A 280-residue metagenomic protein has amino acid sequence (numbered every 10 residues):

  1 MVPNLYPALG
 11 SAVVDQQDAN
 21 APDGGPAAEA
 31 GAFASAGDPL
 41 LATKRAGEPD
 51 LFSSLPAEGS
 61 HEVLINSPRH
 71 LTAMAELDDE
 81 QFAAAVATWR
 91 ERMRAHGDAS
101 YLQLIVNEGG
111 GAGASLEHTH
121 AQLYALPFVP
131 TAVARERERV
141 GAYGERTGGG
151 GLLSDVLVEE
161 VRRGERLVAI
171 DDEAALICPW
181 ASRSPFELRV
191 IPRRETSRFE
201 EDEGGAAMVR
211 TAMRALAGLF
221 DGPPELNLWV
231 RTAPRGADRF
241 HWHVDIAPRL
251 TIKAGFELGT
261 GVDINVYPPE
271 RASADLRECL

Functional and structural regions predicted by a protein language model:
M1-L280: HIT superfamily nucleotide-processing domains
